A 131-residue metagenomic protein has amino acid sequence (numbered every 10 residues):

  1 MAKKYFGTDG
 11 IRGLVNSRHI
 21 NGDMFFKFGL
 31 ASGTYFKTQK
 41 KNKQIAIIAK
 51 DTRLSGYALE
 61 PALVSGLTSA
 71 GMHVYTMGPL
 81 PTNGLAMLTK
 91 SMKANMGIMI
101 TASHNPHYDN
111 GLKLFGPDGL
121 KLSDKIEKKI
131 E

Functional and structural regions predicted by a protein language model:
A2-E131: Gly/Ser-rich phosphate-binding catalytic loop and adjacent alpha/beta segment that cradle a phosphoryl group at enzyme
